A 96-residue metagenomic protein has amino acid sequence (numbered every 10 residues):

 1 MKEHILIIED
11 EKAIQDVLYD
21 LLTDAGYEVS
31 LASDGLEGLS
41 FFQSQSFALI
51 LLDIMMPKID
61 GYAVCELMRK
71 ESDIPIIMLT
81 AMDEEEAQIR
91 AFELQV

Functional and structural regions predicted by a protein language model:
M1-V96: N-terminal/domain-start alpha-helical segments
